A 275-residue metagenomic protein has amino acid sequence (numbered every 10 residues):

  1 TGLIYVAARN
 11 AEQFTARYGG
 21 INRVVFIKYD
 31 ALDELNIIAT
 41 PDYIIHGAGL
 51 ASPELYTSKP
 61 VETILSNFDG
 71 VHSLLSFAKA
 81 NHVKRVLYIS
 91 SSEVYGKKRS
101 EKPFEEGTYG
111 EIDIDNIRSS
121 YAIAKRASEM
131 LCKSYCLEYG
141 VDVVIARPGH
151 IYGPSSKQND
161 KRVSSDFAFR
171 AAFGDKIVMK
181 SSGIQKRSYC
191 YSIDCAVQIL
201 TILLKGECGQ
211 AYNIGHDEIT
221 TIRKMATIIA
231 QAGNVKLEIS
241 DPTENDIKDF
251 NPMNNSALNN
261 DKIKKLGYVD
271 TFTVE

Functional and structural regions predicted by a protein language model:
T1-Y43: N-terminal Rossmann/SDR dinucleotide-binding element
R17, E54-E62, K97-K102, S156-K157: Conserved catalytic-core motifs of eukaryotic protein kinase domains, centered on the activation segment
K28-S66: NAD(P)H-binding glycine-rich loop region in Rossmannoid oxidoreductase-like domains and their noncatalytic homologs
H46, L65, H72-R118: Conserved Rossmann-fold NAD(P)-dependent oxidoreductase catalytic core, especially the SDR/UDP-sugar
A48, L87-S92, R147-G149, G215: Active-site beta-alpha turn of Rossmann-fold NAD(P)-dependent dehydrogenases/reductases
K98-G107, M130-R187, S192-T201, T227-A232: NAD(P)-dependent short-chain dehydrogenase/reductase
S120, A124-A127: Active-site helix of classical SDR
A171, D175, M179-E275: C-terminal substrate-binding subdomain of Rossmann-fold SDR/epimerase-dehydratase oxidoreductases
